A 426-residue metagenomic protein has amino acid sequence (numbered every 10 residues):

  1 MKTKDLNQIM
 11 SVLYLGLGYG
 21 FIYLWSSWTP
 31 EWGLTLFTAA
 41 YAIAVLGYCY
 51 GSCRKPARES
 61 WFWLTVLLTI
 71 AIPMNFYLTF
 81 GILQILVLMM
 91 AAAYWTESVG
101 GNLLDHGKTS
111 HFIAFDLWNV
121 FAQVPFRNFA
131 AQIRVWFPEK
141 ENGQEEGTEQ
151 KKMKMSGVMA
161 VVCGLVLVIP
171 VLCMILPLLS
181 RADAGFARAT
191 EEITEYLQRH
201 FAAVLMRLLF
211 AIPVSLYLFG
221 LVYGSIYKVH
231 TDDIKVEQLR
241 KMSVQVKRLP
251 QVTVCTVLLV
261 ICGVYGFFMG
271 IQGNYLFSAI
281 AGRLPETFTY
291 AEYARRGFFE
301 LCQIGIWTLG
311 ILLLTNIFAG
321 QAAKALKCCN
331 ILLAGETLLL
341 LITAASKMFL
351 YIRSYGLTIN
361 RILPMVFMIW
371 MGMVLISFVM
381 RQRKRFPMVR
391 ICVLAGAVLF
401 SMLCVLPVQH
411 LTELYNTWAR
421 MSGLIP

Functional and structural regions predicted by a protein language model:
M1-C49, A319, N330-T343, K347: Alpha-helical transmembrane segments and their cytosolic membrane-interface
M1-I9, G51-R58, D105, A131-M159 (+6 more regions): Juxtamembrane membrane-water interface segments of multi-pass membrane proteins, especially cytoplasmic-side
Y23-E31, T35-R188, R207-H230: Transmembrane-helix bundle segments that line or gate the permeation/cavity pathway in multi-pass membrane proteins
L24-S26, A71-Y77, S278, A344-S354: Juxtamembrane "helix-exit" motif on the non-cytosolic side of transmembrane helices
C163-P177, T256-M269, L332, E336-T337 (+1 more regions): Hydrophobic alpha-helical membrane-insertion segments
T194-L209, E286-Q303, L357-F367: Short aromatic-rich membrane-water interface segments that cap or initiate transmembrane helices in multi-pass membrane
C262, P387-Q409: Internal/C-terminal transmembrane anchor helices
M402-I425: Hydrophobic alpha-helical transmembrane segments in integral membrane proteins
